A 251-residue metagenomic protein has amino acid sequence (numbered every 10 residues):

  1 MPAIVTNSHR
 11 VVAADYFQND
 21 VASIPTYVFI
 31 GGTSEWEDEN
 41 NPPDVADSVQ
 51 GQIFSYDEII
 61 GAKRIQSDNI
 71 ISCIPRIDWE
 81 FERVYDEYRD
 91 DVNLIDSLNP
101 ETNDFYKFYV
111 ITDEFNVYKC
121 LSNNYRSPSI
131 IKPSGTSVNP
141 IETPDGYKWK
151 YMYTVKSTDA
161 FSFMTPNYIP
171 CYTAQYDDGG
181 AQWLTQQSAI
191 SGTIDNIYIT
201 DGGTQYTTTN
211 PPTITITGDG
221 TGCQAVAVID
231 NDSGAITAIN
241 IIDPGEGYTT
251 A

Functional and structural regions predicted by a protein language model:
M1-A189: Tryptophan-rich substrate-binding surfaces of secreted polymer-degrading and adhesive proteins
D145, Y151-A251: Conserved, function-critical positions that sit in or immediately flank catalytic and ligand-binding motifs
